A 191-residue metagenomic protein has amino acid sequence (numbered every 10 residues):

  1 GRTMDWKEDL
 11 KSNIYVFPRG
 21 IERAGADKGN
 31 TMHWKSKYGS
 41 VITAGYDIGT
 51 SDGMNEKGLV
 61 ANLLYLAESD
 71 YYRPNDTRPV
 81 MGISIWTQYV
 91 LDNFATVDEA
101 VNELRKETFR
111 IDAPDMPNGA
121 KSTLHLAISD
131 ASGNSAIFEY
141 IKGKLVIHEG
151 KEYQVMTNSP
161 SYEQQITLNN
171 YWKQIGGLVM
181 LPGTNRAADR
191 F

Functional and structural regions predicted by a protein language model:
G1-R78, K106, I111: A contiguous strand-loop segment
K7, R23, P114, K121-S122 (+2 more regions): C-terminus-biased signal that marks the final domain/tail of proteins
F17-E22, V80-M81, L145-H148, T157: Short, low-complexity, polar/charged sequence segments that are solvent-exposed and flexible
G45-Y46, G82-I83, A120: Short, glycine/acidic-rich beta->alpha junctions
T50-D52, K57-L59, T87, S122-L126 (+1 more regions): Generic beta-strand structural signal
N55-K57, D130-G133, E139-K144, E149-K151: Short acidic-glycine loop/turn motifs at beta-strand connectors
T77-T108: Alpha/propeptide regions of enzymes that mature by internal proteolysis
V97, V101-E139: Aromatic- and glycine-enriched pocket-lining scaffold segments that form the walls of small-molecule binding clefts
